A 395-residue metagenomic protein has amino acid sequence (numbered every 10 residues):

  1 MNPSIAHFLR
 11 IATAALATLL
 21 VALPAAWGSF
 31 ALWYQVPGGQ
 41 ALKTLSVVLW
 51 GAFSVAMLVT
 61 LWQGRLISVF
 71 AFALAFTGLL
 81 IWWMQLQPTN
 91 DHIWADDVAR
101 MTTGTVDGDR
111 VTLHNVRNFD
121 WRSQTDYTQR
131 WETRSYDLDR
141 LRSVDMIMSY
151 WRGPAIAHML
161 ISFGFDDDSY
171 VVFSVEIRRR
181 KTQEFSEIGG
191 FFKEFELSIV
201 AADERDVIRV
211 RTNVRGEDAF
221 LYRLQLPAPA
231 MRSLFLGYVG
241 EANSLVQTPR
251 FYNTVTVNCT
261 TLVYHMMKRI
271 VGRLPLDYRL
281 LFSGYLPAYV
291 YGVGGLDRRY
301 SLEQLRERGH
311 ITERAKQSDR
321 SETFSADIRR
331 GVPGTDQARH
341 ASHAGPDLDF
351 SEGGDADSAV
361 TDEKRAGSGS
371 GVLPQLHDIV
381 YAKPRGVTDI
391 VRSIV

Functional and structural regions predicted by a protein language model:
A6-L58, V239-L348, L376, V380 (+2 more regions): Activation targets extended, charge/polar-rich intrinsically disordered C-terminal tails
T60-T89: Transmembrane alpha-helices and immediately adjacent membrane-cytoplasm interface residues in multi-pass integral
P88-G104: Alpha-helical transmembrane signal-anchor/signal-peptide segments
V111, V116, R122-A219: Glycine-rich catalytic cores of cysteine/serine-nucleophile enzymes that process amide/ester linkages in cell-envelope
F192-R269: Soluble catalytic domains of enzymes that build or remodel membrane lipids, polysaccharides, and related
G345, G353-G354, G367-G371, G386: Residue-identity detector for glycine
A356-S358, E363-R365: Alpha-helix boundary/capping motif
